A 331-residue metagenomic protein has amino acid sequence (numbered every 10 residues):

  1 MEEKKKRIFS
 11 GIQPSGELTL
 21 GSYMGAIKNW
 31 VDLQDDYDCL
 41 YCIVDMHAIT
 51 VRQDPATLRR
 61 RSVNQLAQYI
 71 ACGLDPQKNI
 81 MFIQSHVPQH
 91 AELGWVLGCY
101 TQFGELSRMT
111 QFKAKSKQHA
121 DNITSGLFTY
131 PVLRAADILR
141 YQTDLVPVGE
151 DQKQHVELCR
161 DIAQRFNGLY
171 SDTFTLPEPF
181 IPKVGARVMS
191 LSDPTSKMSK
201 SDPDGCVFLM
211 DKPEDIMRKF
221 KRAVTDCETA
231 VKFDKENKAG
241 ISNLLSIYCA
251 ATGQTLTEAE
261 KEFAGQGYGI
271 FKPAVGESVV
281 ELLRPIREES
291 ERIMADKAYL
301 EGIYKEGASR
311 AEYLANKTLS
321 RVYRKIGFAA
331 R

Functional and structural regions predicted by a protein language model:
E2-A136, S278, E291: N-terminal Rossmann-like or analogous alpha/beta NTP/dinucleotide-binding catalytic cores that position adenine
I12-P14, D45-H47, D144-L145, D202 (+1 more regions): Short, histidine-centered active-site or binding-site loop motifs used for metal coordination, general acid-base
S22, Q154, R160-R331: Conserved nucleotide- and phosphate/pyrophosphate-binding catalytic cores in adenylate/nucleotidyl-handling enzymes
D54-P55, V146-G149, V231: Short, polar/flexible loop-turn hinges at active-site or ligand-entry regions and domain interfaces
L66, G73, T101-G104, T143 (+3 more regions): A generic secondary-structure signal for well-formed alpha-helical elements
I80-I83, P147, E228: Short catalytic-loop micro-motif centered on adjacent basic/acidic residues
Q111-F166, Y170, S190: Internal, conserved structured core segments that host functional sites
